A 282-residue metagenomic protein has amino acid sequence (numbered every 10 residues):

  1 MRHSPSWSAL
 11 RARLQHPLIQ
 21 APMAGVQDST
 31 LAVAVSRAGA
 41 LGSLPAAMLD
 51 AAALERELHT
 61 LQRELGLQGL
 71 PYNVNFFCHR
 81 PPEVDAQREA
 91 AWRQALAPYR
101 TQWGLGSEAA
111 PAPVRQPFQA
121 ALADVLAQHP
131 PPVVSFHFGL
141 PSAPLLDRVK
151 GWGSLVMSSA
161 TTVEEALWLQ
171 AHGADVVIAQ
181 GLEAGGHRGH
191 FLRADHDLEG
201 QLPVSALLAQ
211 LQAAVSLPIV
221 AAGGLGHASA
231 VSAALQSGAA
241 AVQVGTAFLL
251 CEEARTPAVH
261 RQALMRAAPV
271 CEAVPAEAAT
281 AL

Functional and structural regions predicted by a protein language model:
M1-A214: Active-site entrance/lid segments in N-terminal catalytic domains of soluble metabolic enzymes
A97-Y99, H187-V220, L225-L282: Conserved active-site-proximal phosphate/metal-binding subdomains
